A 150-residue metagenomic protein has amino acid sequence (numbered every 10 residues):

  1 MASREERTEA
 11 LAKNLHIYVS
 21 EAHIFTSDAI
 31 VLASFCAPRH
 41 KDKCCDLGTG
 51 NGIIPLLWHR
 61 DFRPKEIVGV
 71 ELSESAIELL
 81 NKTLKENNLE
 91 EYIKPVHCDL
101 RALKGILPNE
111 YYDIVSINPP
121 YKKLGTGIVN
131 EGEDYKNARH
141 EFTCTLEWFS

Functional and structural regions predicted by a protein language model:
A2-R4, Y18, K82, A102 (+1 more regions): A generic local structural motif
S3-K43, T49-D61: SAM-dependent Rossmann-like transferase core, predominantly class I methyltransferases with a strong bias toward
E6, A12, P95, Y135-N137: Residue-level signal for pocket-adjacent positions within structured domains
A12-H16, V96, V129: General secondary-structure edge motif
S27, T49, I67, E71 (+2 more regions): Residues at secondary-structure transition points
S27-S34, E78, C98, C144-W148: Short, contiguous clusters of charged residues that form electrostatic/catalytic patches at enzyme active sites, used
F35-I117, K122-I128: Conserved SAM/SAH cofactor-binding pocket of Class I
P119-F149: Mobile active-site "lid"/loop adjacent to the S-adenosyl-L-methionine
